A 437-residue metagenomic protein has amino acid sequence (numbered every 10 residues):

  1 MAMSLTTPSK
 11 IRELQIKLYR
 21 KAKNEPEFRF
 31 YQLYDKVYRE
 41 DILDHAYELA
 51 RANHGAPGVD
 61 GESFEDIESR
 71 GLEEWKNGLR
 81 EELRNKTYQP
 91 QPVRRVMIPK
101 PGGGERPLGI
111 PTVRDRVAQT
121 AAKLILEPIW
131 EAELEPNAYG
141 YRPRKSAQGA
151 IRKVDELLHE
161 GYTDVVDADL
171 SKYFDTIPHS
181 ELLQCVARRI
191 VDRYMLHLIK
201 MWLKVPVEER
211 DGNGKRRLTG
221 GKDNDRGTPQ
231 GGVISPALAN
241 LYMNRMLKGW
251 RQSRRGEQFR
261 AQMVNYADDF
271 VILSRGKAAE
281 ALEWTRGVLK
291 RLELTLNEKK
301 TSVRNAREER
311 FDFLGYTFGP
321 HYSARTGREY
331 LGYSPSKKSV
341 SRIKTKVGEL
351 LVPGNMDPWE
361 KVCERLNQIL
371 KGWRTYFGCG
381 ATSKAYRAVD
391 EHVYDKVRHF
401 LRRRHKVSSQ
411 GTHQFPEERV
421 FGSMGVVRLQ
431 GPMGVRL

Functional and structural regions predicted by a protein language model:
M1-E73: Non-catalytic, polymerase-adjacent accessory regions of viral genome-replication enzymes
Y38-D44, P90-V96, P101, L203 (+3 more regions): Core structural elements
E68, T112, I272-G276: Short beta-strand-to-loop capping motifs
W75-G78, E82-M97, P101, E133-A306 (+1 more regions): Conserved polymerase palm-domain catalytic core
V113-A121, A147, D155: Duplex nucleic acid-engaging cores and interfaces of nucleic-acid transaction enzymes
K200-N213, L292-P358: A conserved non-catalytic segment of reverse transcriptases and RNA-directed RNA polymerases corresponding to the late
K222-T228, G332, G348-V362, G372-A385 (+1 more regions): Short, solvent-exposed helix-loop connector elements
S383-L437: A terminal-accessory region detector
